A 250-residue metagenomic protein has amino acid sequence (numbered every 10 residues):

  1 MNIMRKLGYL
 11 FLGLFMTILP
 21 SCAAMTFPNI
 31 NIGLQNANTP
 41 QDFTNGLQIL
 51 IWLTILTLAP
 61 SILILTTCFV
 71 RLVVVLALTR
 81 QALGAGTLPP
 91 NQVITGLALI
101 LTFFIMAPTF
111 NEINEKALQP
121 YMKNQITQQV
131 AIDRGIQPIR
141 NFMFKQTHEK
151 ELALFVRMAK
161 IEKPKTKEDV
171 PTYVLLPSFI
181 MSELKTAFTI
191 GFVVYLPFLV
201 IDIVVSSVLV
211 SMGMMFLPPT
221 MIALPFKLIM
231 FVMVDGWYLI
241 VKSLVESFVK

Functional and structural regions predicted by a protein language model:
M1-A24: N-terminal secretory/membrane targeting signals
C22-K250: Hydrophobic alpha-helical segments and their helix-loop boundaries in membrane and membrane-proximal proteins
